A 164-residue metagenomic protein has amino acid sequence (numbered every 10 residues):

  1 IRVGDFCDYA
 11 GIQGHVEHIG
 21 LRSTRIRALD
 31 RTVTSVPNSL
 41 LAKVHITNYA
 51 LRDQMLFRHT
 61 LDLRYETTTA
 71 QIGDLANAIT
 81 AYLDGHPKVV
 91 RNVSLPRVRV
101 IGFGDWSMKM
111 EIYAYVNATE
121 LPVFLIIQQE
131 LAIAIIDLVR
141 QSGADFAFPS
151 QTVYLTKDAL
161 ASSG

Functional and structural regions predicted by a protein language model:
Y9-H15, I19-G164: Structured, soluble regulatory/oligomerization domains located on the cytosolic or IMS-facing side of membrane proteins
